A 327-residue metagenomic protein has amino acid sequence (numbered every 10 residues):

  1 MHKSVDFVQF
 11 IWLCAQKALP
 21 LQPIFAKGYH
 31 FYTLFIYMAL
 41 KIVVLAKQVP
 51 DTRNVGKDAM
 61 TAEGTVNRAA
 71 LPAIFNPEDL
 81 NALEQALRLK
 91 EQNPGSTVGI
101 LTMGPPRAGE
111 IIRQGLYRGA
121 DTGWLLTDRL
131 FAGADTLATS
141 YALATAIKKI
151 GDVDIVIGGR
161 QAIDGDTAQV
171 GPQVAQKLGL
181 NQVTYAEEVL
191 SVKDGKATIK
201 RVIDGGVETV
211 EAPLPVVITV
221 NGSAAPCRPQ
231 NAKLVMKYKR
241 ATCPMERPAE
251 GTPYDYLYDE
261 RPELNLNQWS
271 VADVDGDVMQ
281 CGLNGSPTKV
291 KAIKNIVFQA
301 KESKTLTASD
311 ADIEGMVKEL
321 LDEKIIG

Functional and structural regions predicted by a protein language model:
M1-V8: N-terminal amphipathic/hydrophobic targeting modules at extreme N-termini, encompassing cleavable Sec/SRP-type signal
S4, K17-A18: Polybasic, lysine-rich low-complexity intrinsically disordered segments
F7, F31-Y32: Short hydrophobic targeting helices and cationic amphipathic motifs that mediate membrane/organellar targeting
P20-P23: Charge-rich interaction surfaces and accessory domains that mediate macromolecular binding and assembly
Y32-G327: N-terminal glycine-rich FAD/FM-binding segment characteristic of electron-transfer flavoproteins
